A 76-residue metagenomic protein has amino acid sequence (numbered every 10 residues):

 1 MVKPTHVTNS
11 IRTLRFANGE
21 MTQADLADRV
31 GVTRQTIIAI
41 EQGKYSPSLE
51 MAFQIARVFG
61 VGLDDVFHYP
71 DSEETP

Functional and structural regions predicted by a protein language model:
M1, R57, F67-P76: Short, charged recognition helix plus adjacent turn of helix-turn-helix-like nucleic-acid-binding domains
S10-R29: Short basic helix-loop element that most often maps to the first helix and adjoining turn of HTH DNA-binding modules
R15, E41, F59, P70: DNA major-groove recognition helix of helix-turn-helix
A24, Q35, D64: Residues within helix-turn-helix
G31-S46: Recognition helix of helix-turn-helix/homeodomain-like DNA-binding domains that insert into the DNA major groove
E50-D65: DNA major-groove recognition helix of helix-turn-helix/homeodomain DNA-binding modules
